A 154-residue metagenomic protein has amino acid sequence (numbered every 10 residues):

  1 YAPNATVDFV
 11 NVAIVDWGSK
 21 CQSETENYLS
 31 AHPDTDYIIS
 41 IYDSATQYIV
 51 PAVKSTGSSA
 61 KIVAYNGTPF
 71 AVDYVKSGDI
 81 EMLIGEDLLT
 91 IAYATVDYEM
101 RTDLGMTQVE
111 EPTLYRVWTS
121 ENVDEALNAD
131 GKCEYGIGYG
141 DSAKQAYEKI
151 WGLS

Functional and structural regions predicted by a protein language model:
Y1-S154: A residue-level marker of the well-folded mature domains of exported/periplasmic proteins
